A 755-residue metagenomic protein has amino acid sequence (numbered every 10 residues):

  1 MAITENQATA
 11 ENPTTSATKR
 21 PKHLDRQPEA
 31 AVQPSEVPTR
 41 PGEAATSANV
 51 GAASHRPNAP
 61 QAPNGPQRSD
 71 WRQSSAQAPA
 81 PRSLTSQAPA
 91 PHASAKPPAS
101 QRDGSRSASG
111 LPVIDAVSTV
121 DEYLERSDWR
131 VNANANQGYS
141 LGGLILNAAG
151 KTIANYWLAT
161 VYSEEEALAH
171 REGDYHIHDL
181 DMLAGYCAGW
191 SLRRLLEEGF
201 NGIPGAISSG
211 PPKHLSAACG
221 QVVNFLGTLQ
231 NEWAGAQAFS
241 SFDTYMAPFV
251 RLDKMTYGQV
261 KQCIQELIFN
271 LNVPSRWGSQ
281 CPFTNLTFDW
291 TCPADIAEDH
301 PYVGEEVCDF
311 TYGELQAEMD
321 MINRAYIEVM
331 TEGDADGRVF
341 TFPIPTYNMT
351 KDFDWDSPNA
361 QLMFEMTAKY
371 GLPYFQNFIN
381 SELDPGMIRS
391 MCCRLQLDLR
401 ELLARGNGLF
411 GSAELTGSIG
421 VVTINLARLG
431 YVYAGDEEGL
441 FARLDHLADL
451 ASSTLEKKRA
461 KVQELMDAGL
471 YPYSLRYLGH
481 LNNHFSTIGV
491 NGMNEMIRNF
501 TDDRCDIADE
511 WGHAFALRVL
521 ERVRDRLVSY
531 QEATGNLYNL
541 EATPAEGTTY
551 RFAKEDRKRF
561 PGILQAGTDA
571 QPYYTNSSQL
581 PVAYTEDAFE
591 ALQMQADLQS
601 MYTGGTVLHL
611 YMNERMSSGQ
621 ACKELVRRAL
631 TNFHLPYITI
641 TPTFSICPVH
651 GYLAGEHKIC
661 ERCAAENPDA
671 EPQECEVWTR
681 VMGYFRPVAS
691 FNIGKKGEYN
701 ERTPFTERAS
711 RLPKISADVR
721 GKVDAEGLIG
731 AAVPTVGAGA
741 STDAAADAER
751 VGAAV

Functional and structural regions predicted by a protein language model:
M1-N6, N12-P41, A48, A53-R56 (+10 more regions): Acidic/polar, glycine-rich intrinsically disordered N-terminal extensions of enzymes
P98-N482, D503, D509-P668, V677: Conserved catalytic cores of very large enzyme subunits
T244, S453, N491, E495-R498: Generic structural signal for well-ordered, non-membrane alpha-helices
C292-A294, T501, M682-R686: Short alpha-helix boundary/capping elements
N482-M496, Q673-M682, R686-S690: Conserved phosphate/anionic-ligand binding catalytic regions in large, soluble enzymes, centered on
F500-A508, P687-G697: Glycine-rich phosphate/pyrophosphate-binding loops and their adjacent beta-strand/loop elements at enzyme active sites
I729-P734, G739, V751-V755: Ser/Thr/Pro-rich, acidic low-complexity intrinsically disordered regulatory segments
